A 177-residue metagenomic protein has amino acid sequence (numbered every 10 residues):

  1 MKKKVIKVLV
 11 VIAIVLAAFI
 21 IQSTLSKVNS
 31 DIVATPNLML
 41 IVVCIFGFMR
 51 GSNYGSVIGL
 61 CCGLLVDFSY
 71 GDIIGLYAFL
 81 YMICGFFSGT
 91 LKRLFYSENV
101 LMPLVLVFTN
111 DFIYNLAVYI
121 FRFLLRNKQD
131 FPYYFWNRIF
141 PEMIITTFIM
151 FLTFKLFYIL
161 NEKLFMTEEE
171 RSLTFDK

Functional and structural regions predicted by a protein language model:
M1-K177: Terminal, non-globular segments
